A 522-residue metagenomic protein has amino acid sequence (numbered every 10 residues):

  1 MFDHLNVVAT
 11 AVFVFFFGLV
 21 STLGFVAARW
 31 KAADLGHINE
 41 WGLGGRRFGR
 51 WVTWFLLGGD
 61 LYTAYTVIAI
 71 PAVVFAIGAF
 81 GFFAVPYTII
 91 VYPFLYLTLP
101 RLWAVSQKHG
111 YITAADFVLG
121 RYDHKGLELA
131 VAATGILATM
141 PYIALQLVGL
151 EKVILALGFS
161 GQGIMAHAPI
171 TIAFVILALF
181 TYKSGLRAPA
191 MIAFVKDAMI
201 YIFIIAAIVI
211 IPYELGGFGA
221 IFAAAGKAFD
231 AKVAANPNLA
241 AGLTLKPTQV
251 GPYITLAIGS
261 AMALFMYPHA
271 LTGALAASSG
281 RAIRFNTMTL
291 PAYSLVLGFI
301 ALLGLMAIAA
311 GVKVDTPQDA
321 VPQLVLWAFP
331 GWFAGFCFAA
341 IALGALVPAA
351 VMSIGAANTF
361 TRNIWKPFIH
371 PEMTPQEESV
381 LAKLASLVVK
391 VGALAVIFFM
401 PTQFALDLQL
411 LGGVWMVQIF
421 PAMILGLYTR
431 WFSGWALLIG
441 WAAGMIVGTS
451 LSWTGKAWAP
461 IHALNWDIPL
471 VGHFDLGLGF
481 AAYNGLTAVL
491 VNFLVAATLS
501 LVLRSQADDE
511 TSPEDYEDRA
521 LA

Functional and structural regions predicted by a protein language model:
M1-A522: Membrane-embedded helix-loop-helix hairpins and adjacent transmembrane boundary segments in multi-pass transporters
